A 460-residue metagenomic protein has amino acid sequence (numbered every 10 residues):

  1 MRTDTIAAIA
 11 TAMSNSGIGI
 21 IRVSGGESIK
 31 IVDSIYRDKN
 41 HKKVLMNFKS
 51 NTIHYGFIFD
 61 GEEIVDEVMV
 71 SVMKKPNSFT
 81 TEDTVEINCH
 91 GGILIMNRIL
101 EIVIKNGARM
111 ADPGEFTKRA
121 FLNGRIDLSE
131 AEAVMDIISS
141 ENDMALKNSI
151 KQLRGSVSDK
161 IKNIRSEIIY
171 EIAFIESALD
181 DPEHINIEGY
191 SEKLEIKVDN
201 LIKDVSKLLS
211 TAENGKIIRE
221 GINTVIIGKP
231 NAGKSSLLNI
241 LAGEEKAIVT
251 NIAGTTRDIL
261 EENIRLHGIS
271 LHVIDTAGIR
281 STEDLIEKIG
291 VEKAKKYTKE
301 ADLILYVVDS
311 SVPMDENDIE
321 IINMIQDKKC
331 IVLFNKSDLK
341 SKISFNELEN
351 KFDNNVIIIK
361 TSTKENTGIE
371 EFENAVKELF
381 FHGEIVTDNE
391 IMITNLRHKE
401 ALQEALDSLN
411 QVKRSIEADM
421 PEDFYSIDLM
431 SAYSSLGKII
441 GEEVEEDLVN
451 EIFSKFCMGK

Functional and structural regions predicted by a protein language model:
M1-K147, K151, G155, I331: A glycine-rich (often HGG/GG-containing) alpha/beta subdomain
R2-I9, M13-S16, L146-E262, T282 (+1 more regions): C-terminal-of-GTPase-core extension/linker across diverse P-loop GTPases
S14, G25-S28, K74-S78, G92-L94 (+6 more regions): Conserved nucleotide-binding/hydrolysis micro-motifs of P-loop NTPases
H54-I64, V70-M73, G254-T282, E300-L303: Switch I (G2) and immediately adjacent beta-strands of P-loop GTPase domains
V70, M110, T224-I226, V273: Generic preference for hydrophobic
R109, S270-H272, I357: Conserved beta-strand segments of alpha/beta enzyme cores
V273, V307, L333: Generic enzyme active-site microenvironment
E287-S311: Inter-motif core of Ras-like GTPase G domains
